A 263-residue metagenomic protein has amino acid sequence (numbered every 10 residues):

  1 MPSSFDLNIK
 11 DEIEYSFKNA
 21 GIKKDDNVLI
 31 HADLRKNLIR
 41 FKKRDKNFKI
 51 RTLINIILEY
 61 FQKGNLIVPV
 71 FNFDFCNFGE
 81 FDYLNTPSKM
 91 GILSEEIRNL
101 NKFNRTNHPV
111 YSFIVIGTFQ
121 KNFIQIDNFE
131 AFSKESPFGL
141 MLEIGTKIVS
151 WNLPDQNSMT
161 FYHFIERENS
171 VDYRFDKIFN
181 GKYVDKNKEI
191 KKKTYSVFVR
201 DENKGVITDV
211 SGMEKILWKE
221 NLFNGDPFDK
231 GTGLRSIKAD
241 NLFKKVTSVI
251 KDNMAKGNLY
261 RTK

Functional and structural regions predicted by a protein language model:
M1-K263: N-terminal and secondary-structure boundary signal
